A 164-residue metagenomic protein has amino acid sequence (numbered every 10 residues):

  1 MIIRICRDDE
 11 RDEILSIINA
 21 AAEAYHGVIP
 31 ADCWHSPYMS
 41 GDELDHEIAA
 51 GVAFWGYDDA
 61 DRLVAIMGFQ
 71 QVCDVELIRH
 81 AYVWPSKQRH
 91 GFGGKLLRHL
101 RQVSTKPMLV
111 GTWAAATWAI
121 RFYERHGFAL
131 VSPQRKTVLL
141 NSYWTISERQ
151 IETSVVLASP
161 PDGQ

Functional and structural regions predicted by a protein language model:
I2-S16: A short beta-loop-alpha structural element at the N-terminal edge of CoA-dependent acyl/N-acetyltransferase catalytic
N19-L44: Conserved GNAT-fold acetyl-CoA-binding loop/helix
D42-W55, Q150-T153: A short helix-loop-beta-strand connector motif used in the catalytic cores of GNAT acetyltransferases and, in some
G56, R62-Q71, L77-Y82: Conserved beta-strand in the GNAT
A81-Q88, T112-A114: A short, internal acetyl-CoA/4′-phosphopantetheine-binding micro-motif in the GNAT/acyltransferase core
K87-H99: Conserved acetyl-CoA pyrophosphate-binding loop and the N-cap/start of the following alpha-helix in GNAT-like
G94, A115-I146, Q150: Conserved active-site alpha-helix within GNAT-family acetyltransferase domains
V103-A115: Conserved GNAT acetyl-CoA-binding A-motif
